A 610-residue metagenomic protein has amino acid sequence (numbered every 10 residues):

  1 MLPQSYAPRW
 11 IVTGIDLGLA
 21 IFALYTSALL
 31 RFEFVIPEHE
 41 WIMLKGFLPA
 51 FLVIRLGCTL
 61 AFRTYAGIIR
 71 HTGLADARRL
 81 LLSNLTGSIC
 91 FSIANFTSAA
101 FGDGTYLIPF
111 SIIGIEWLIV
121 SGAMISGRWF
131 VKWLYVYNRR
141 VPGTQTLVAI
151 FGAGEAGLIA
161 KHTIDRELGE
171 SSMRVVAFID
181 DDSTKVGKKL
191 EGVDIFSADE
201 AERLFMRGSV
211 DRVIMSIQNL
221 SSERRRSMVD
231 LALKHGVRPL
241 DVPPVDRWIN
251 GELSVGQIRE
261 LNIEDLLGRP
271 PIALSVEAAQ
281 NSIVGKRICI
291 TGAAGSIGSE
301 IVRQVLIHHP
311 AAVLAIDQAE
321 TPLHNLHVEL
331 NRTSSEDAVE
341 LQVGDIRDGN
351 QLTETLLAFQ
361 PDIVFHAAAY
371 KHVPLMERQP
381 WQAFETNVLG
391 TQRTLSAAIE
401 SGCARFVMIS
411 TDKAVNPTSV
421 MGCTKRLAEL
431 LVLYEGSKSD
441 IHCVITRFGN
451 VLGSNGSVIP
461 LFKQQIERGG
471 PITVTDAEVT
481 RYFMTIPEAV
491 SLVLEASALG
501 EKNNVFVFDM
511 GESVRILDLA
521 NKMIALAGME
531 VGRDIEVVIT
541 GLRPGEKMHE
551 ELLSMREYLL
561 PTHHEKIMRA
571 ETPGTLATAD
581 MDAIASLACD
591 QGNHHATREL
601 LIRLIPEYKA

Functional and structural regions predicted by a protein language model:
M1-T144, R166, M173, V186 (+2 more regions): Signature of alpha-helical transmembrane segments in polytopic membrane proteins
L134-N250, Q318-H327, R332, V339-E340 (+1 more regions): A solvent-exposed beta-alpha-beta segment
V186, A198-D199, R225-R287, I399: Flexible, Lys/Arg-rich cytosolic regulatory linkers and terminal tails that connect or flank
F205, S209-D211, P310-A311, L356-F365 (+1 more regions): Proline-aspartate-enriched helix->loop->beta-strand connector
H235, G251, H366, Y370-E429 (+1 more regions): Conserved Rossmann-fold NAD(P)-dependent oxidoreductase catalytic core, especially the SDR/UDP-sugar
G256-Q257, E264, G268-Q360: N-terminal Rossmann/SDR dinucleotide-binding element
A273, A278-S282, Y434-N450, N455-A610: Strand-loop microenvironment adjacent to phosphate/nucleotide-handling motifs in alpha/beta enzyme folds
Q342-V343, E385, D476, I539: Conserved residues in the N-terminal Rossmann fold of short-chain dehydrogenase/reductase
